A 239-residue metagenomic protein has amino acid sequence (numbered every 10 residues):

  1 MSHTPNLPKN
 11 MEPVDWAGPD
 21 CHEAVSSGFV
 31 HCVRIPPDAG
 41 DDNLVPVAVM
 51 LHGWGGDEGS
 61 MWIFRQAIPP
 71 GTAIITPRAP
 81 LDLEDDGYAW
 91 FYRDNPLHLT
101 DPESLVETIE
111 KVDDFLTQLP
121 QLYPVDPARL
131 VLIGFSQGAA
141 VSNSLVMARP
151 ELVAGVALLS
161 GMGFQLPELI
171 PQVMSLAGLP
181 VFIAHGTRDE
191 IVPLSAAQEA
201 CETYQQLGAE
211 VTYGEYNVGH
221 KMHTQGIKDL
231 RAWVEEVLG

Functional and structural regions predicted by a protein language model:
N10, H22-V125: Serine-hydrolase catalytic machinery in alpha/beta-hydrolase-like enzymes
H52-W54, I133-F135, G186: Conserved alpha/beta-hydrolase "nucleophile elbow" surrounding the catalytic nucleophile
E58, G138-A139: Catalytic nucleophile loop
P77-P80, A157-Q165: Active-site nucleophile loop of the alpha/beta-hydrolase fold
P124-G134: Alpha/beta-hydrolase fold nucleophile elbow
A139-P150, V156: Short glycine-enriched nucleophile-adjacent loop and the immediately C-terminal alpha-helix near the catalytic center
F182, S195-G239: C-terminal catalytic histidine-bearing segment of alpha/beta-hydrolase fold enzymes
I183-H185, D189: Short beta-strand/loop motif that positions the catalytic acidic residue of the alpha/beta-hydrolase fold
